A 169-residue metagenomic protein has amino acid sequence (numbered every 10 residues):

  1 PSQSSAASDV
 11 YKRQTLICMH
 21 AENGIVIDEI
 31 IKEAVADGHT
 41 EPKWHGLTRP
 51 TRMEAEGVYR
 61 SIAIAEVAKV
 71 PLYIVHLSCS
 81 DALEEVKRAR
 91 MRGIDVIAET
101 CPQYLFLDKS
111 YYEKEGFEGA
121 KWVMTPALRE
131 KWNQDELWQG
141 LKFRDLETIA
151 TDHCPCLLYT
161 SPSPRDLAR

Functional and structural regions predicted by a protein language model:
P1-A7, Y11, Y159-R169: Single conserved hydrophobic/aromatic residue that forms the stacking wall/gate of nucleotide- or nucleobase-binding
S5-I149: Histidine/acidic residue-rich metal-binding segments in metalloenzymes
D152: Conserved, mostly hydrophobic/aromatic
